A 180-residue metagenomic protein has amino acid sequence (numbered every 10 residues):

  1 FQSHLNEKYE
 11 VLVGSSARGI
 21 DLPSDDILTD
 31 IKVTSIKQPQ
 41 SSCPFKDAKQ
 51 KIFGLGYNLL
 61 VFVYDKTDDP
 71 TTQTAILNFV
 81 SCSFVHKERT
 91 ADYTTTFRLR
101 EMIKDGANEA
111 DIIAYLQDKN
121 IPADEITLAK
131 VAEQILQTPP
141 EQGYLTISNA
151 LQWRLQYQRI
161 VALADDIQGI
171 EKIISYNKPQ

Functional and structural regions predicted by a protein language model:
F1-P23, V33-Q180: Nucleic-acid endonuclease domains
